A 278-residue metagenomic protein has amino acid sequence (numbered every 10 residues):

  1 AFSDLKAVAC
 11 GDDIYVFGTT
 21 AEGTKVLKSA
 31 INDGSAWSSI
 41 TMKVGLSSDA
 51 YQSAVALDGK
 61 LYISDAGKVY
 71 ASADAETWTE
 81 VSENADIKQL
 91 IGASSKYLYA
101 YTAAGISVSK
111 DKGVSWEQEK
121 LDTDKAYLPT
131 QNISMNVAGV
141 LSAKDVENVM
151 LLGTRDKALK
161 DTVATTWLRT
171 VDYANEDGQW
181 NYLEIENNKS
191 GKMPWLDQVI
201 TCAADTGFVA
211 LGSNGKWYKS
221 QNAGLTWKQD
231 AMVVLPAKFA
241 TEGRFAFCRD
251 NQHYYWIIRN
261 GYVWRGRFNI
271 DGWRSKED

Functional and structural regions predicted by a protein language model:
A1, S38-K43, T79-N84, E117-T123 (+3 more regions): Beta-propeller fold detector
F2-G11, S47-D58, A85-S95, K125-S142 (+2 more regions): Repeated scaffold domains used in trafficking and secretory/extracellular systems, primarily beta-propellers
D12-V16, G59-I63, K96-A100, D145-L152 (+2 more regions): Entry beta-strands of beta-propeller and related beta-repeat scaffolds
T20-T24, V69, G105-I106, R155-D161 (+2 more regions): Short glycine/acidic-enriched loop and turn motifs that connect beta-strands
S29-I31, A71-S72, S109-K110, R169-V171 (+2 more regions): Conserved Ser/Thr-centered positions that define the repeating blades of beta-propeller domains
S35-S38, Y70, E76, S107 (+3 more regions): Conserved positions within tandem-repeat grammars
K120-L211: Eukaryotic tandem repeat interaction scaffolds
A240-D278: Blade-level signature of beta-propeller repeat domains, shared across WD40, Kelch, NHL, RCC1 and BNR/Asp-box propellers
